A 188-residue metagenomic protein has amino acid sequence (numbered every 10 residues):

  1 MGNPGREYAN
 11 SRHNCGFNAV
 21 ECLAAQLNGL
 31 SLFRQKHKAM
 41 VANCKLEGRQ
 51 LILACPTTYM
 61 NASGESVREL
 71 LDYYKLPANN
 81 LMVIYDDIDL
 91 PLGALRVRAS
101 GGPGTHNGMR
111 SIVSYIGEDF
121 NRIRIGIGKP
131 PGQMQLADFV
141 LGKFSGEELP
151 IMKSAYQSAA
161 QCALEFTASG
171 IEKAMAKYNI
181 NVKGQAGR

Functional and structural regions predicted by a protein language model:
M1-S100, R110-I123, P130-Q135, G142 (+1 more regions): Nucleotide and nucleotide-moiety/phosphate-recognizing core
